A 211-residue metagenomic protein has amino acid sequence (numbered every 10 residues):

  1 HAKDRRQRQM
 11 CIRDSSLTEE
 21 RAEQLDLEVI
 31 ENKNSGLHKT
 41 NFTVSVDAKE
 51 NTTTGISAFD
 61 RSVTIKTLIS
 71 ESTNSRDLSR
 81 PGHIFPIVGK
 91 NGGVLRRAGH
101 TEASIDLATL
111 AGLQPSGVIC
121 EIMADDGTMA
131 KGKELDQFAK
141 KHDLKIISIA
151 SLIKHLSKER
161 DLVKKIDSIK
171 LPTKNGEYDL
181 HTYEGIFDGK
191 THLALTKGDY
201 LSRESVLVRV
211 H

Functional and structural regions predicted by a protein language model:
H1-I12: Single conserved hydrophobic/aromatic residue that forms the stacking wall/gate of nucleotide- or nucleobase-binding
S16-T18, T43-D47, V88, I119-E121 (+2 more regions): Short beta-strand segments
E31-R96: Hydrophobic alpha-helical hairpins/lids featuring a short glycine-rich hinge
N74, I153-K174, G189, V206-V208: Long, charged amphipathic helices and adjacent flexible linkers at domain junctions
H83-F85, L95-R96, H100-A130, H142 (+1 more regions): Glycine-rich phosphate/pyrophosphate-binding loops and their adjacent beta-strand/loop elements at enzyme active sites
G127-H142, I146-D161: Terminal amphipathic helices with adjacent charged low-complexity linkers/tails
T182-H211: Long, structured protein-protein interaction/assembly regions in large complexes
